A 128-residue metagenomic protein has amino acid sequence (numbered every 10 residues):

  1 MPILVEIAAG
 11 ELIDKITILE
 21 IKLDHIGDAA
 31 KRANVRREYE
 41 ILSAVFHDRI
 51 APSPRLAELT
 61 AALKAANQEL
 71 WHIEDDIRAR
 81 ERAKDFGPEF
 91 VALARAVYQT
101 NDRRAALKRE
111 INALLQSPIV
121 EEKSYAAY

Functional and structural regions predicted by a protein language model:
M1-Y128: Extended, charge-rich alpha-helical interface modules
